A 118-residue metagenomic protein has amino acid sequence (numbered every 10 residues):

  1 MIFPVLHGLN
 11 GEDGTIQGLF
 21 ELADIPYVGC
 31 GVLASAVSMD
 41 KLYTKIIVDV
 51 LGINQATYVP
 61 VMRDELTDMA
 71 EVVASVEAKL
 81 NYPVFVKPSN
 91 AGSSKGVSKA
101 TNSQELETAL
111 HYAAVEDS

Functional and structural regions predicted by a protein language model:
M1-M62: Conserved N-proximal alpha/beta basic substrate-recognition cap immediately N-terminal to, or forming the N-lobe
V37-S118: Active-site nucleotide/adenylate-binding loops and adjacent lid/helix of ATP-dependent enzymes
